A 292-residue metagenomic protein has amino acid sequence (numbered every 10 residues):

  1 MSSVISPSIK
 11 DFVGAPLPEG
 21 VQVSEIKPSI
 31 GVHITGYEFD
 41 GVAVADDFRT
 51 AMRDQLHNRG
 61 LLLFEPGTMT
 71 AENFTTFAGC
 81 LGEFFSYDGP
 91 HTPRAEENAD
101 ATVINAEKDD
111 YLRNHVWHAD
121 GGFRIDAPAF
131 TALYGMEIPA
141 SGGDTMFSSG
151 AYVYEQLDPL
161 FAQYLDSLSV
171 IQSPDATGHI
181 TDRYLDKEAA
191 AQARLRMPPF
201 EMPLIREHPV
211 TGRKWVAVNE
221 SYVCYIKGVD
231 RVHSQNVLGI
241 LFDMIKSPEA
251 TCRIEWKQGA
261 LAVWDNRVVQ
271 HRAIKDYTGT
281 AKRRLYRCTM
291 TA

Functional and structural regions predicted by a protein language model:
S2-L261, N266-A292: Non-heme Fe(II) oxygenase catalytic core, chiefly the N-lobe of the double-stranded beta-helix
